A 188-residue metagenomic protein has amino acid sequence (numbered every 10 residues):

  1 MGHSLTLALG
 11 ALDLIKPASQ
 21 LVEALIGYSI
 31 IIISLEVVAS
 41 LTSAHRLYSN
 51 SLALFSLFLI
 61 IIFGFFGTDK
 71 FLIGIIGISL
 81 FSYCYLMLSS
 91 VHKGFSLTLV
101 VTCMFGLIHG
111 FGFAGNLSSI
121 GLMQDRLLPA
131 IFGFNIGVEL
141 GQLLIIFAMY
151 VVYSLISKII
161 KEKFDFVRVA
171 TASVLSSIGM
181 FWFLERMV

Functional and structural regions predicted by a protein language model:
M1-I108, A114-S119, R126, A130 (+1 more regions): Hydrophobic alpha-helical transmembrane segments in multi-pass membrane proteins
P129-N135, E139: Membrane-interface alpha-helices at helix entry/exit sites of multi-pass transporters
